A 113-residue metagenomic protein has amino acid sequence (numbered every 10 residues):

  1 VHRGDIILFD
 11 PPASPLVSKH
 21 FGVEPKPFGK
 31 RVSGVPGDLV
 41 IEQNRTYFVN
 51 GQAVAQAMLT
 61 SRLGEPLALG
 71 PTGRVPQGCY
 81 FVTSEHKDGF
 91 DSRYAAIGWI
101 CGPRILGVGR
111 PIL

Functional and structural regions predicted by a protein language model:
V1-L113: Extended hydrophobic leader/signal-anchor segments used for secretion and membrane insertion
